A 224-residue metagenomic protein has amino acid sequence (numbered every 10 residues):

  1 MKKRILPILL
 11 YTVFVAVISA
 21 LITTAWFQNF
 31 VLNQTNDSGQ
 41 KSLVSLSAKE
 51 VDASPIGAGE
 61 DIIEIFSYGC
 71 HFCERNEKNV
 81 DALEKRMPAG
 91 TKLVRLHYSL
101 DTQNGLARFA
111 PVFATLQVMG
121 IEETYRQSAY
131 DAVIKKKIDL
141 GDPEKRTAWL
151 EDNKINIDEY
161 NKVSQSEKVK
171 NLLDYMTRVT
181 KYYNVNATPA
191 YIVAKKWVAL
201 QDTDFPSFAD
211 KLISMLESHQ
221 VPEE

Functional and structural regions predicted by a protein language model:
M1-L21, D152-E224: C-terminal cap of thioredoxin/glutaredoxin-like
K2-T102, M176-T177, K181-Y182, S214-E224: Extracytoplasmic thiol/disulfide redox context detector
S54-G57, R75, F109-A110, W149-K154: A broad, low-specificity signal for short, low-complexity segments enriched in glycine/proline and polar/charged
I63, K136, L150: Short, flexible active-site loop motifs that bind/organize anionic cofactors or intermediates
F66-S67, L83-E84, W149-D152, W197: Bulky hydrophobic/aromatic packing residues
Y68, E74-K145, N186: Structural alpha/beta surface segment adjacent to cysteine/selenocysteine redox centers across thiol/disulfide enzymes
G69, D101, V118, Q165-V169 (+1 more regions): Short beta->alpha junction loops/turns
F113-A114, Y130, T147-E151, N161 (+1 more regions): Amphipathic alpha-helical segments within well-ordered protein domains
